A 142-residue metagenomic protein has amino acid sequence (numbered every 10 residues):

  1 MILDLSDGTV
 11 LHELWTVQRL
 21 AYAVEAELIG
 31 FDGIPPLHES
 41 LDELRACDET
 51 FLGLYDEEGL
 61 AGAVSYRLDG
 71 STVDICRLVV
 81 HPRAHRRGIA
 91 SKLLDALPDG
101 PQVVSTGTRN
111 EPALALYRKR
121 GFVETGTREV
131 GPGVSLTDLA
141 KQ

Functional and structural regions predicted by a protein language model:
M1-T16: A short beta-loop-alpha structural element at the N-terminal edge of CoA-dependent acyl/N-acetyltransferase catalytic
T16-C47: Conserved GNAT-fold acetyl-CoA-binding loop/helix
D42-G53, D74: A short helix-loop-beta-strand connector motif used in the catalytic cores of GNAT acetyltransferases and, in some
G53, G59-L68, T72-V79: Conserved beta-strand in the GNAT
L54, R83-A96: Conserved acetyl-CoA pyrophosphate-binding loop and the N-cap/start of the following alpha-helix in GNAT-like
C76-R86, T106-T108: A short, internal acetyl-CoA/4′-phosphopantetheine-binding micro-motif in the GNAT/acyltransferase core
L94, D99-P112: Conserved GNAT acetyl-CoA-binding A-motif
V103-S105, V123-D138: Conserved catalytic-core motifs of GNAT/GCN5-like acyltransferases
